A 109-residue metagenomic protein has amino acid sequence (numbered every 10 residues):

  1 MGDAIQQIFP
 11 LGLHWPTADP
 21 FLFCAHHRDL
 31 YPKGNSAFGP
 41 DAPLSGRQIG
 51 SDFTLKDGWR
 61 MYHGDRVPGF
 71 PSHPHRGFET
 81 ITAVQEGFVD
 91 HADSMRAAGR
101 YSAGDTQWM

Functional and structural regions predicted by a protein language model:
M1-A83: N-terminal, Lys/Arg-enriched amphipathic/low-complexity engagement segments that precede the first folded domain
A83-A103, M109: A short beta-strand-loop-beta hairpin characteristic of the jelly-roll/cupin
